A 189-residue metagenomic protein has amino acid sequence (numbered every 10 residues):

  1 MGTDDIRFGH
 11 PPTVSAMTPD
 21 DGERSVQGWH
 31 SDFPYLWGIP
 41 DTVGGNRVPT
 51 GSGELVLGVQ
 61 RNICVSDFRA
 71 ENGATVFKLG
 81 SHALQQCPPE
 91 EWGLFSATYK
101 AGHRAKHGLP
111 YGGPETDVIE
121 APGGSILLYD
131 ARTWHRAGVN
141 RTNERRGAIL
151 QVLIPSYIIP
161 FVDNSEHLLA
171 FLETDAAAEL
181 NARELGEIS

Functional and structural regions predicted by a protein language model:
M1-F77: Conserved double-stranded beta-helix
A16, K78-Q86, V152-I159: Short edge-strand/loop segments of extracellular domains
D20-S25, G73-T75, C87-E90, P160-S165: Short aromatic-enriched loop/helix-cap "lid" or pocket-rim segments at secondary-structure transitions that line
W37-I39, D67, Q86, A137 (+1 more regions): Active-site-proximal flexible loops/turns
V43-N46, S52-Q60, S66-W134: Double-stranded beta-helix
E91-G93, K100, G123-L128, R132-S189: Non-heme Fe(II)/2-oxoglutarate
